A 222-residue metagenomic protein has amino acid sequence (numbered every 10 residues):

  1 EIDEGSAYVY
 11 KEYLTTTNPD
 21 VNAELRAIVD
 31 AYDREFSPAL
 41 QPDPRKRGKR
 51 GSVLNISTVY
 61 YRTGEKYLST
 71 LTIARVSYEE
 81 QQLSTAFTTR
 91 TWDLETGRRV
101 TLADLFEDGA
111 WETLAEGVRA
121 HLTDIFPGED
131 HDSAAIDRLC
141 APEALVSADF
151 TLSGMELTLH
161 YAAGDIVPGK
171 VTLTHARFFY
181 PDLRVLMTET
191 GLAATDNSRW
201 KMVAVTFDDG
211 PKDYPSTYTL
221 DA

Functional and structural regions predicted by a protein language model:
E1-V205: Compositionally biased intrinsically disordered regions enriched in Thr/Gly
A204-T206, G210-A222: N-terminal carbohydrate-binding/catalytic regions of secreted carbohydrate-active enzymes
